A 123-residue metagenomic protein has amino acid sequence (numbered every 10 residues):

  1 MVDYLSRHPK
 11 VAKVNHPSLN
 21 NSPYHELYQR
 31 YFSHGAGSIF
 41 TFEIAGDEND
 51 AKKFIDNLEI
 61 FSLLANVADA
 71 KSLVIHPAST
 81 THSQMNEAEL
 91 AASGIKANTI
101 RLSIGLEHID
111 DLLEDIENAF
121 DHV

Functional and structural regions predicted by a protein language model:
M1-E59, A65-A68, N86-A91: Conserved small-domain helix->loop->beta segment predominantly found in fold-type I
D56, S72-V123: PLP-dependent enzyme catalytic core of the Aspartate aminotransferase-like
